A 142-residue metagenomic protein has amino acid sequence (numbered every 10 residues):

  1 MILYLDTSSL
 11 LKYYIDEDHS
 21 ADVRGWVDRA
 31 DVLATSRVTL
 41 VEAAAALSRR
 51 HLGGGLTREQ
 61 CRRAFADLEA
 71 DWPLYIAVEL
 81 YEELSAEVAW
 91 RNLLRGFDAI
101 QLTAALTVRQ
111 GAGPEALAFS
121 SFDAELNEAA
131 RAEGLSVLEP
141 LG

Functional and structural regions predicted by a protein language model:
M1-T39, R50-R62, L135, L141: Short, well-structured N-terminal submotif of metal-dependent ribonuclease cores
I2, T103, T107-G142: Acidic, PIN/NYN-like endoribonuclease modules and their adjacent C-terminal/linker elements
L10, T39-L40, E82-E83, Q101 (+1 more regions): Alpha-helix capping/helix-boundary segments
T35, G96-A99, S121: Short beta-strand scaffold positions
E42-A46, D67, L84: A general alpha-helix detector
A45-L52, L106-Q110: Short glycine/serine- and small hydrophobic-enriched flexible loop segments
R62-E69, N127: Hydrophobic core segments within long, regular secondary-structure runs in both alpha- and beta-rich folds
E69-N92, A99-A104: Acidic catalytic patch
